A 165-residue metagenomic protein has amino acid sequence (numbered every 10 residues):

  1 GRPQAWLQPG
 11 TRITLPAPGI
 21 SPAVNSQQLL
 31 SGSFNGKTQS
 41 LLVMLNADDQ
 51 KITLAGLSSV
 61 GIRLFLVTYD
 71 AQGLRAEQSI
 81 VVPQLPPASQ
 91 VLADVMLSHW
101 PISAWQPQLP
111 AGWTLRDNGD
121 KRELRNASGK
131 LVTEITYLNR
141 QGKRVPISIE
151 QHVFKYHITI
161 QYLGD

Functional and structural regions predicted by a protein language model:
G1-Q4, G10, L29, R75-Q78 (+1 more regions): Mature, soluble, non-transmembrane domains
G1-S40, P86: N-terminal leader/targeting segments and the immediate start of mature chains
G19-A23, L45-Q50, V67-Y69, G142: Edge/loop elements at the starts and ends of beta-strands within beta-rich repeat scaffolds
I20, N35, M44, L57 (+2 more regions): Generic marker of residues within folded, mature protein domains
V24, K37-Q39, G61, L109 (+1 more regions): Residues that act as N-cap/strand-start positions at coil-to-secondary-structure junctions
L29-I62, Y69-Q72: N-terminal beta-strand/beta-hairpin edge segment
S40, T53-A55, L64-L66, E77 (+2 more regions): Short acidic, gly/pro-rich beta-turn/loop elements at beta-sheet edges and active-site/ligand-binding grooves
L42-N46, F65-V67, E134-Y137, I160-Y162: Hydrophobic/aromatic beta-strand elements that line small-molecule binding cavities or substrate pockets in beta-rich
